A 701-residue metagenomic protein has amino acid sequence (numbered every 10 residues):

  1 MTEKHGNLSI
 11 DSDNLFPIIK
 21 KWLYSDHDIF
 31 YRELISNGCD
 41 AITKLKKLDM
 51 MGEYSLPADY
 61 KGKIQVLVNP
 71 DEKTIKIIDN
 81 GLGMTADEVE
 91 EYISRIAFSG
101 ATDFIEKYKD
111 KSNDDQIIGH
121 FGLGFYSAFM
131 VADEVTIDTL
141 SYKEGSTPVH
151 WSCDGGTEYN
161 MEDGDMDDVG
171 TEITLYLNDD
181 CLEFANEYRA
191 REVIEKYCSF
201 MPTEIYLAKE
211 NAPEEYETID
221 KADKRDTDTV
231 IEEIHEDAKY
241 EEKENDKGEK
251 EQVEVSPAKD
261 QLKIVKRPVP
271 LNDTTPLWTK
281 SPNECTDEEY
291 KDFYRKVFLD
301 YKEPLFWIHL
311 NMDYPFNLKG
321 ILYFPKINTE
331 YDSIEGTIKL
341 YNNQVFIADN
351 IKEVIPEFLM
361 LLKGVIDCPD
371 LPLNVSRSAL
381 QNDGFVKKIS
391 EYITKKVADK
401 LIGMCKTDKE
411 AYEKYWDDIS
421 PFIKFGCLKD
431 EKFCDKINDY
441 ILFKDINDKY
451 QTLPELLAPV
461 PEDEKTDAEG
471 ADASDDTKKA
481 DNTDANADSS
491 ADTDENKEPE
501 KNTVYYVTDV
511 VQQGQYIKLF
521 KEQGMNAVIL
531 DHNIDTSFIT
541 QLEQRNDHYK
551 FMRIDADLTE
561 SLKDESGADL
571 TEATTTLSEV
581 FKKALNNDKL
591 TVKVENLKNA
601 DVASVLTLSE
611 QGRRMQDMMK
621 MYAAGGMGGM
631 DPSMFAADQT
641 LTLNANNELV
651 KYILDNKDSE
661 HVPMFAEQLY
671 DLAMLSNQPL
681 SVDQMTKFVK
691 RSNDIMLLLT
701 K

Functional and structural regions predicted by a protein language model:
M1-A185, E192, S199, E215-A222 (+5 more regions): GHKL (Bergerat-fold) ATPase N-terminal catalytic module, capturing the glycine-rich phosphate-binding loop and acidic
I117, V135-E158, N178-C181, Y188-K701: GHKL/Bergerat-fold ATPase module in large chromosome/replication-associated machines
